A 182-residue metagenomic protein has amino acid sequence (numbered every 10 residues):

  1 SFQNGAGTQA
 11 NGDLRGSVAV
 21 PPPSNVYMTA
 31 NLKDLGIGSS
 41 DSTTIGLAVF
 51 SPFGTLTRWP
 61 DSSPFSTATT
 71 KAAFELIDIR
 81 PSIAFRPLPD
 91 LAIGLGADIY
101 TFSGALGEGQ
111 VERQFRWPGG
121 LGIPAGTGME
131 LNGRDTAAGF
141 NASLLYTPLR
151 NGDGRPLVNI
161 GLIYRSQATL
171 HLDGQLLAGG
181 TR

Functional and structural regions predicted by a protein language model:
Q3-N11, P21-R182: Outer-membrane beta-barrel porins/channels
